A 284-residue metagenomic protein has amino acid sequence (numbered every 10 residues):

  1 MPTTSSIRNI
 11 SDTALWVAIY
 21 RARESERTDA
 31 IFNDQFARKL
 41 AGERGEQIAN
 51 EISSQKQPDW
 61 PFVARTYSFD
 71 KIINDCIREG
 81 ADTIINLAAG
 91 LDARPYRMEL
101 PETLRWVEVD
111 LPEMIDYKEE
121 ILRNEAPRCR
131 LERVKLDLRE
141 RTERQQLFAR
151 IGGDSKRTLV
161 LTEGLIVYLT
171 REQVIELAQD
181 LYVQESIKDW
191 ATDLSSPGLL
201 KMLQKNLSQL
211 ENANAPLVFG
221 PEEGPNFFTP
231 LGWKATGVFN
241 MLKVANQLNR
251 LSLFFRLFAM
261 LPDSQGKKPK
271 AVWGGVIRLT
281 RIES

Functional and structural regions predicted by a protein language model:
M1-I85, A89-L136, R141-F148, D154: Rossmann-like AdoMet
E143-R144, Y168-Q184: A short, conserved alpha-helix within the catalytic core of class I
R157-E172: A short SAM/SAH-binding and catalytic strip from SAM-dependent methyltransferases
L159, Q184-P197: Conserved beta-strand signature within the Rossmann-like core of class I S-adenosyl-L-methionine
P197-A215: Short, glycine-/aromatic-enriched active-site segment of Class I SAM-dependent methyltransferases
A215-N240: Short alpha-helix
T236-M260: Conserved catalytic loop of SAM-dependent methyltransferase domains
A271-S284: C-terminal lobe and adjacent flexible extensions of AdoMet/dcAdoMet transferase-like proteins
